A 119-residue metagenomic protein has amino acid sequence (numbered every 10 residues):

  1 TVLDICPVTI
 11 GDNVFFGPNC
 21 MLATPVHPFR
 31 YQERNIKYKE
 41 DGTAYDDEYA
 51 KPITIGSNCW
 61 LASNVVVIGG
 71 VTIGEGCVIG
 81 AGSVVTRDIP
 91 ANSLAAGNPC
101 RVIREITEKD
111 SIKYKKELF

Functional and structural regions predicted by a protein language model:
T1-V71, N98, I106-T107, I112: Flexible, glycine/small-residue-enriched loop-and-beta-strand segment within the central core of proteins
S63-C100, I112: C-terminal/domain-terminus segments
K113-F119: Acidic/histidine-enriched, glycine/proline-rich intrinsically disordered or flexible terminal extensions
